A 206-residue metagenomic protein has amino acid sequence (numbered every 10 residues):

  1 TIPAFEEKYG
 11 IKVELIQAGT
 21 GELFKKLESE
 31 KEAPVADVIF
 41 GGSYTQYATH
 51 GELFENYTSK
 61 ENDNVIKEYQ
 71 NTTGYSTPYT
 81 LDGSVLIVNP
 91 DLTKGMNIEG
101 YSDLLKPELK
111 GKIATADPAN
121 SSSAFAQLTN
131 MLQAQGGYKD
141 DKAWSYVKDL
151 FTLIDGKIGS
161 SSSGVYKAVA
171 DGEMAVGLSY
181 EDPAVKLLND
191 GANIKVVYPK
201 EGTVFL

Functional and structural regions predicted by a protein language model:
T1, A18-E22, E28, P34-E173: Extracytoplasmic ligand-binding site segments that recognize negatively charged/polar headgroups
T1-K12, L187-L188: Short, polar/charged alpha-helical segment
E7-Y9, E32, L109, D190: Short, structurally constrained coil/turn elements that cap an alpha-helix or connect an alpha-helix to the following
V13-L15, I113, I194-V196: Generic structural signal for residues in well-ordered beta-strands
I16-A18, A116, S179, P199: Conserved beta-strand termini and adjacent loop/short-helix elements that scaffold enzyme active sites in alpha/beta
T45-H50, A170-I194: A ligand-binding cleft/hinge motif common to bilobed small-molecule-binding domains
Y146-F151, I158-G159, D190-L206: Periplasmic-binding protein-like
V165, D182-K186, E201-V204: Short, catalytically relevant binding-site loops at active-site mouths
